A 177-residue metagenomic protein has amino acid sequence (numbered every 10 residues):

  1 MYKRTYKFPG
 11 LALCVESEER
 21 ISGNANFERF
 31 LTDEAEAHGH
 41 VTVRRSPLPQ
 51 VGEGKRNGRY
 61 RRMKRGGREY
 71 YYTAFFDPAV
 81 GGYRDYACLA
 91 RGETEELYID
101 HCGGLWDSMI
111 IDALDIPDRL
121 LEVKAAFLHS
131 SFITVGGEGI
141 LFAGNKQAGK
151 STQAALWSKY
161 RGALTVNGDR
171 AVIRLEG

Functional and structural regions predicted by a protein language model:
M1-K146, L156-V166, A171-G177: A noncatalytic interaction/capping subdomain that flanks phosphate/NTP-handling catalytic cores
A148-K150: Conserved glycine(s) of the Walker
Q153: Hydrophobic positions on the alpha1 helix immediately C-terminal to the Walker A/P-loop
